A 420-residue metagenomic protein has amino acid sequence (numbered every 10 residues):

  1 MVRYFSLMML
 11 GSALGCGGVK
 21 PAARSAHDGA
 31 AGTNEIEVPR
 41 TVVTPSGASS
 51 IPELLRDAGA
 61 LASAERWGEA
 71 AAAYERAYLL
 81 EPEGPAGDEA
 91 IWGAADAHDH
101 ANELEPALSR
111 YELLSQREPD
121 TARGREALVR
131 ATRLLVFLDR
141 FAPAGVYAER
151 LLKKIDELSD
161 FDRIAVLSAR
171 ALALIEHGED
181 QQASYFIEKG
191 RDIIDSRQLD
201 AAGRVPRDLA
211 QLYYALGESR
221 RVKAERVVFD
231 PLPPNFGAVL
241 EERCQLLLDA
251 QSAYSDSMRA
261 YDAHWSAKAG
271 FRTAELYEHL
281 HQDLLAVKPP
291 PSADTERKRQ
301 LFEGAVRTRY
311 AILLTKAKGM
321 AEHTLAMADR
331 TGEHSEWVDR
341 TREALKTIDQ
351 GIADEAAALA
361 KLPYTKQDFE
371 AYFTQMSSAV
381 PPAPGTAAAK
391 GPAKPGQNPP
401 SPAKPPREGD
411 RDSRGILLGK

Functional and structural regions predicted by a protein language model:
M1-L14, G18: Sec-dependent bacterial lipoprotein signal peptides
C16-K420: Acidic, polar-rich low-complexity tracts and alpha-helical solenoid repeat scaffolds
